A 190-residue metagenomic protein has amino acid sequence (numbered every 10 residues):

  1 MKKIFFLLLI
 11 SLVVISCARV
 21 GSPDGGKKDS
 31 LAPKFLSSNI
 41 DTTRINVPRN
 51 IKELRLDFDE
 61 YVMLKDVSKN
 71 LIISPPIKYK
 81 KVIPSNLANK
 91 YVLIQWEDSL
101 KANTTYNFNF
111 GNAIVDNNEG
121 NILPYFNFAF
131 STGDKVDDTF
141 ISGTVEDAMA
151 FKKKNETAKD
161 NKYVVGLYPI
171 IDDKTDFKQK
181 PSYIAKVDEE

Functional and structural regions predicted by a protein language model:
K2-I10: Sec-dependent signal peptide recognition, specifically the positively charged N-region followed immediately by
I10-S11, G26: Residue-level signal for mature regions of secreted extracellular proteins and peptides
V13-S16: C-terminal motif of bacterial Sec signal peptides marking the signal peptidase cleavage site
A18-E189: Acidic, low-complexity Ser/Thr/Gly/Pro-rich repeat segments typical of extracellular/periplasmic and surface-exposed
